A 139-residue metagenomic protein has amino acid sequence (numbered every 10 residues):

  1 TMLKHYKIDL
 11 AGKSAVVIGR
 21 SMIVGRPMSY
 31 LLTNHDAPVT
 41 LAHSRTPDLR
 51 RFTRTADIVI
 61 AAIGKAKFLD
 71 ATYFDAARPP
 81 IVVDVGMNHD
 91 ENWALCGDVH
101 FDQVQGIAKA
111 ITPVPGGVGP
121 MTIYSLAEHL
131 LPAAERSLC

Functional and structural regions predicted by a protein language model:
T1-I81, W93-D102: Glycine-rich phosphate/diphosphate-binding loop of Rossmann-like nucleotide-binding domains
A77, I81-C139: Rossmann-fold NAD(P)-binding glycine/threonine-rich loop
